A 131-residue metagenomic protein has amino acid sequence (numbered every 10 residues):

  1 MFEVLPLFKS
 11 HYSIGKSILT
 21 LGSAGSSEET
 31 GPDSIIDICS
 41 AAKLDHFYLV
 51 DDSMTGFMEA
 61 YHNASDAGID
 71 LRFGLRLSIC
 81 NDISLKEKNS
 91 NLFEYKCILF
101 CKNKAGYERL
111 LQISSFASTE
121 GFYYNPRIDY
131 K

Functional and structural regions predicted by a protein language model:
M1-K131: Phosphodiester-processing cores and adjacent nucleic acid-binding clamps
